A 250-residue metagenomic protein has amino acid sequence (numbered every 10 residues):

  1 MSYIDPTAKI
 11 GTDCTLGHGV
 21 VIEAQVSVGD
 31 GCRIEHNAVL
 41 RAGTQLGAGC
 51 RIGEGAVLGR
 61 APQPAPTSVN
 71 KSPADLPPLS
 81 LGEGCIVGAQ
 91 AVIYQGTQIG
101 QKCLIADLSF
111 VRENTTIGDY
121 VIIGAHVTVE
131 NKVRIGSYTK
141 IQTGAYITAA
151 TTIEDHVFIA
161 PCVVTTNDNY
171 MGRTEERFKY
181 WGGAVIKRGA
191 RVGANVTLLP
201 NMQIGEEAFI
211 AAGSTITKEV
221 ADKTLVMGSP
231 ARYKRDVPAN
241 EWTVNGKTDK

Functional and structural regions predicted by a protein language model:
M1-S2, K250: Long, low-complexity, intrinsically disordered N-terminal extensions of eukaryotic proteins, enriched
S2-A65, V69-M227, R232-Y233: Structural signal for interior beta-strand "rungs" in well-ordered beta-sheet cores of soluble enzyme domains
K223, V237-D249: A glycine/serine/threonine-rich, flexible loop-to-helix segment that serves as the NAD(P) cofactor-binding "lid"
